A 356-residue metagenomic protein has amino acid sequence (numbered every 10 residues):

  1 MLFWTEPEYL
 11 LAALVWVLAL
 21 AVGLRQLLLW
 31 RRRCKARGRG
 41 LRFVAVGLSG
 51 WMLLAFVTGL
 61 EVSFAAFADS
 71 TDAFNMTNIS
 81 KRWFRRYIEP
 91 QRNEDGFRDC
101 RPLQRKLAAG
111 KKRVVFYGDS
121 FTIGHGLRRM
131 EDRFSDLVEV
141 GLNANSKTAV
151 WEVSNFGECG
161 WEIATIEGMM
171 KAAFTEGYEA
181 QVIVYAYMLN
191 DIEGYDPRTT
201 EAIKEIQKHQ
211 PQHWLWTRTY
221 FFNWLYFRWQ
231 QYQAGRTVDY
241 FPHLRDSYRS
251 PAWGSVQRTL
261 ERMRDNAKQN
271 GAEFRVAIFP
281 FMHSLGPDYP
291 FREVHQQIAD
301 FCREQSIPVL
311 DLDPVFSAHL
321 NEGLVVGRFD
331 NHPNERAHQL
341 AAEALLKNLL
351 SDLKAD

Functional and structural regions predicted by a protein language model:
M1-L29: Membrane-embedded alpha-helical segments of integral membrane proteins
G38-F64: Internal/C-terminal transmembrane anchor helices
V62-T148, F316-L320: Membrane/wall-proximal cationic-aromatic binding patches
V115, G126-W214: Conserved SGNH/GDSL esterase-like catalytic core that processes O-acyl groups on lipids and polysaccharides
D119, I166, I183, A267 (+4 more regions): Generic structural signal for small/hydrophobic residues in well-ordered secondary structure, especially within
T148, M188-D300, I307, L312-G327: Serine-dependent acyl-ester chemistry module
I163, E167, W253, Q257 (+1 more regions): Short, amphipathic alpha-helical "lid/cap" segments that border enzyme active or binding sites
P308, R328-D356: Histidine-centered active-site loop/cap adjacent to the catalytic His in serine esterases/O-acetyl transfer systems
